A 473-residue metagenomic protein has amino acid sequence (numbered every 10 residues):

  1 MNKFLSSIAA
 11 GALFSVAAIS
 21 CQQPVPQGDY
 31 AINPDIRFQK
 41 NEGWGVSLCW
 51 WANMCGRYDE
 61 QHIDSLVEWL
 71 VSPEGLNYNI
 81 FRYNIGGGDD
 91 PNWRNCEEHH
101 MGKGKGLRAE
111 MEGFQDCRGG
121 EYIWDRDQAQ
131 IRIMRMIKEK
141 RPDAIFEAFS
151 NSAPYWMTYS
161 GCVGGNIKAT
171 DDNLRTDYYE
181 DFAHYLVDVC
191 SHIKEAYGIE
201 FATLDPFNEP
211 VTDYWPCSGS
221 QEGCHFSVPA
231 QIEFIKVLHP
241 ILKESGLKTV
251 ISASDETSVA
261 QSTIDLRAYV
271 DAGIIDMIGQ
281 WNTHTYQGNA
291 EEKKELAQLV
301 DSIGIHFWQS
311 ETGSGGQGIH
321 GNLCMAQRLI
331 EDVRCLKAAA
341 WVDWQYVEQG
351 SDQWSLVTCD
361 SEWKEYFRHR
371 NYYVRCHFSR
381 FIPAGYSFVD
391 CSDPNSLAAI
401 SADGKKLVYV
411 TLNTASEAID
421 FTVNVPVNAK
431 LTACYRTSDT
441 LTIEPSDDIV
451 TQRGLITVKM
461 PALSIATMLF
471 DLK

Functional and structural regions predicted by a protein language model:
V16-P26: Bacterial Sec-dependent signal peptides at the C-terminal "C-region" and cleavage site
Q27-F201, I232, K236: N-terminal catalytic cores of secreted or lumenal carbohydrate-active enzymes
E42-L48, Y78-I85, D89, I145-F149 (+6 more regions): Structural recognition of the beta-strand scaffold that forms the well-ordered cores of secreted hydrolase catalytic
D181-D188, H192-E200, P210-G315: Active-site neighborhood of glycoside hydrolase catalytic domains
H306-H377, D390-D393: Aromatic/acidic polysaccharide-binding cleft in carbohydrate-active enzymes
C391-N428, L463, L469: Carbohydrate-binding surface patches
V425-I443: Solvent-exposed beta-hairpin/edge-strand motifs
I449-K473: C-terminal beta-strand-rich structural cap/linker in extracellular carbohydrate-active enzymes
